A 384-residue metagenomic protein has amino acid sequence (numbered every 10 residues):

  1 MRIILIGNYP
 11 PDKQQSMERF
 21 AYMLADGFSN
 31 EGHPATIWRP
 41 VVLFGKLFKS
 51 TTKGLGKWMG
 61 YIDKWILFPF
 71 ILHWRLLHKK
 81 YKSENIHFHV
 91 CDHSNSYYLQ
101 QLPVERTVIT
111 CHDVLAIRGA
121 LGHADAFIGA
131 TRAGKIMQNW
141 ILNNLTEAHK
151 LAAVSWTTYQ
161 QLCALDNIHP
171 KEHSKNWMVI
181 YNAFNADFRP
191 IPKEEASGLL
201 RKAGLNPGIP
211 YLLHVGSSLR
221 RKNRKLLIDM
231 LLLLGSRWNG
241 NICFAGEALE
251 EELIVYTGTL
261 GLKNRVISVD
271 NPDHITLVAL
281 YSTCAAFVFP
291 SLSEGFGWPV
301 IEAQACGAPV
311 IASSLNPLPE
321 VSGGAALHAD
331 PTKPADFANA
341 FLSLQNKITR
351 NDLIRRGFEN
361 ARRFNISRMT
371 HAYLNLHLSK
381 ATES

Functional and structural regions predicted by a protein language model:
M1-S384: Carbohydrate transferase catalytic cores enriched for Leloir-type hexosyltransferases
